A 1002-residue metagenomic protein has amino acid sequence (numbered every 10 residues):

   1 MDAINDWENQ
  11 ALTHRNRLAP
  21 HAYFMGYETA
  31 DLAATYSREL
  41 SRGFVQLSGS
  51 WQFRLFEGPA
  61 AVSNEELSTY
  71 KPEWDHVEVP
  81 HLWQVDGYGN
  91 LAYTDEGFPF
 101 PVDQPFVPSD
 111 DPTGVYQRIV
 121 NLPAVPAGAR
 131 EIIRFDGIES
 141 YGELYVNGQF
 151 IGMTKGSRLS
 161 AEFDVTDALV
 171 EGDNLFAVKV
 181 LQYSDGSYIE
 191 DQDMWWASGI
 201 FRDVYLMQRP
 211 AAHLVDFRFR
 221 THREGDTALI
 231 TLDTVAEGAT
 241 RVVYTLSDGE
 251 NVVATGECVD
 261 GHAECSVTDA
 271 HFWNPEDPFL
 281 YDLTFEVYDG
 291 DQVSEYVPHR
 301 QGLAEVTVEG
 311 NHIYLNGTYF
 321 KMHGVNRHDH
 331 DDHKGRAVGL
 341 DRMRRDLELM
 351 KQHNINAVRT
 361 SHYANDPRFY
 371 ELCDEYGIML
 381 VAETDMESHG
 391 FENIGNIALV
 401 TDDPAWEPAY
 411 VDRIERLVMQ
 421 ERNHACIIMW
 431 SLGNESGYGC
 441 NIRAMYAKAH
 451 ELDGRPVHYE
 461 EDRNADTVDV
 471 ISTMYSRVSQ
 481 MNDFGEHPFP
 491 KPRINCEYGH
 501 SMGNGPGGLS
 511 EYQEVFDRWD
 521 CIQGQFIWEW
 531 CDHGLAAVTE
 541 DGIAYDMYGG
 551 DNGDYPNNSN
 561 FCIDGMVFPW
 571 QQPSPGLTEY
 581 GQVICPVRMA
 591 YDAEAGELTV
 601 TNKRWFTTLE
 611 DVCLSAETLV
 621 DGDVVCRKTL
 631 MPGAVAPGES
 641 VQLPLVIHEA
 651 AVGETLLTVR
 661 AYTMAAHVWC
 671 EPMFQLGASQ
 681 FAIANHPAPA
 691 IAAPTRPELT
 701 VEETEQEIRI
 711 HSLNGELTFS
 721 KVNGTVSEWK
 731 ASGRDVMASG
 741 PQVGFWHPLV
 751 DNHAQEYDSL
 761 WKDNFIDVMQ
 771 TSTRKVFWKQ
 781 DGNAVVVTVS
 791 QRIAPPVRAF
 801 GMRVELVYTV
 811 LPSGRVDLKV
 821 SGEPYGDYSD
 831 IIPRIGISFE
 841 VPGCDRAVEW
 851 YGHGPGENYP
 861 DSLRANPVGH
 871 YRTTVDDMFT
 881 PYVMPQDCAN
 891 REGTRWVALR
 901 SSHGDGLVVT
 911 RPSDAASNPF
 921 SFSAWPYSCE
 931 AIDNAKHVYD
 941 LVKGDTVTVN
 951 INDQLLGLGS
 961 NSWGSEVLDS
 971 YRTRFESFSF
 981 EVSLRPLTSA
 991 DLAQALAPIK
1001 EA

Functional and structural regions predicted by a protein language model:
M1-E39, V79, Y188, Q292-T599 (+2 more regions): Extended substrate-binding grooves/exosites of carbohydrate-active enzymes
D2-E8, L12-R17, S37-R38, Q52-G58 (+7 more regions): Accessory beta-strand-rich segments of carbohydrate-active enzymes
D2-G26, Y36-R38, I151-G152, L175-Q208 (+5 more regions): Glycine/proline-rich low-complexity spacer/linker segments in large multi-domain proteins
L82-V85, N90, G97-F106, K155-S157 (+10 more regions): An acidic-aromatic loop/edge-strand motif
Q84-G87, T94, G137, Q182 (+4 more regions): Beta-strand/loop-rich accessory regions of lumenal/periplasmic or secreted enzymes, predominantly carbohydrate-active
D167-D173, D233-E309, A651-E703: Extended acidic/polar, glycine-enriched regions that form or flank non-catalytic beta-rich accessory modules
A211-G238, S574-V612, A692-Q706, V820: Surface beta-strand/loop "capping" patches
D260-D269, G622-V652: Intrinsically disordered, low-complexity Pro/Gly/Ser/Thr-rich segments with frequent PxxP/GP/PP motifs and embedded
